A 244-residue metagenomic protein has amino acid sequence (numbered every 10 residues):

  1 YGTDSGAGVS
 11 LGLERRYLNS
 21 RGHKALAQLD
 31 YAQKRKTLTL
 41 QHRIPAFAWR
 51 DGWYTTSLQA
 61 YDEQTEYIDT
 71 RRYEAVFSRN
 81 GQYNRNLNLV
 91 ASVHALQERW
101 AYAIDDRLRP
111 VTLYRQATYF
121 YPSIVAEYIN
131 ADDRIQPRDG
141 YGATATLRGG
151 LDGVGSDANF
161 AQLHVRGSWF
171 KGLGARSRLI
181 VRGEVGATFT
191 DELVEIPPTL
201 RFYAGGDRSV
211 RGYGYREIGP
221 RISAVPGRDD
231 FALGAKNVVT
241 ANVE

Functional and structural regions predicted by a protein language model:
Y1, V9-Y17, R21-A32, Y54-Q64 (+3 more regions): Transmembrane beta-strand segments that form the barrel wall of outer-membrane beta-barrel proteins
Y1-A7, H94, D106-E244: C-terminal outer-membrane beta-barrel translocator/porin domains of Gram-negative envelope proteins and their
D4, R35-K36: Alpha-helix N-cap/helix-start and coil->helix boundary motif
G6, L18-A25, F47-Y54, R85-A91 (+2 more regions): Repeated loop/turn-to-beta-strand initiation elements of outer-membrane beta-barrel proteins
V9-Y17, K36-W49, Y54, Y73-Y83 (+4 more regions): Feature captures outer-membrane beta-barrel proteins of Gram-negative bacteria and organelles
E14, Q28, R43, S57-Q59 (+6 more regions): Residues in well-ordered beta-strands of folded domains
Y31-R35, G174: A generic beta-sheet turn/junction motif
L38-T118, I124: Transmembrane beta-barrel wall of Gram-negative outer-membrane proteins
